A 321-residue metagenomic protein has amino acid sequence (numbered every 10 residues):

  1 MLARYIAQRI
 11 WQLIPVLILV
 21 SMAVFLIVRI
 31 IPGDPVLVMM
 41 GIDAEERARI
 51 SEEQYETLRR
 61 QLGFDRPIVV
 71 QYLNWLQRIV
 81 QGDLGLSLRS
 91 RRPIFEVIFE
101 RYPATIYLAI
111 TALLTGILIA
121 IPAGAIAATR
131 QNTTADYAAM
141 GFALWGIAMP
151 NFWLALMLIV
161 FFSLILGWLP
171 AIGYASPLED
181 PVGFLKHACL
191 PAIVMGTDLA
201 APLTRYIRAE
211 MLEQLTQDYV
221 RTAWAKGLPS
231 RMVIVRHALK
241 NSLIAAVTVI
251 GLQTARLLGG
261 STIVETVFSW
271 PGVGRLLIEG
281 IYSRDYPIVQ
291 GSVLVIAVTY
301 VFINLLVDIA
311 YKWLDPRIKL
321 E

Functional and structural regions predicted by a protein language model:
L2-R4, Y102-D136, N151, L164 (+2 more regions): Alpha-helical transmembrane segments of integral membrane proteins, especially multi-pass inner/plasma-membrane
A7-L13: N-terminal signal-anchor/signal peptide hydrophobic helix marking the start of the first transmembrane segment
L13, R101, T105, G141-L144 (+2 more regions): Residue-level signal for discrete positions within transmembrane alpha-helices of multi-pass small-molecule
L17-V70, L166-F184: Hydrophobic alpha-helical transmembrane segments of membrane transport/permease proteins and related membrane-embedded
A23-I30, L62, Q77, G141-I172 (+1 more regions): Membrane-water interface segments at the C-terminal ends of transmembrane alpha-helices in multi-pass inner-membrane
R49-D83, K186-C189, S269-E279: Short hydrophobic, aromatic-rich alpha-helical segments embedded in or entering the lipid bilayer of multi-pass
Y55, R59-R66, G85-S87, I94 (+3 more regions): Membrane-interfacial helix-loop-helix junctions in multi-pass membrane proteins
Q61-I121: An internal, D/E-rich "acidic patch" concept
